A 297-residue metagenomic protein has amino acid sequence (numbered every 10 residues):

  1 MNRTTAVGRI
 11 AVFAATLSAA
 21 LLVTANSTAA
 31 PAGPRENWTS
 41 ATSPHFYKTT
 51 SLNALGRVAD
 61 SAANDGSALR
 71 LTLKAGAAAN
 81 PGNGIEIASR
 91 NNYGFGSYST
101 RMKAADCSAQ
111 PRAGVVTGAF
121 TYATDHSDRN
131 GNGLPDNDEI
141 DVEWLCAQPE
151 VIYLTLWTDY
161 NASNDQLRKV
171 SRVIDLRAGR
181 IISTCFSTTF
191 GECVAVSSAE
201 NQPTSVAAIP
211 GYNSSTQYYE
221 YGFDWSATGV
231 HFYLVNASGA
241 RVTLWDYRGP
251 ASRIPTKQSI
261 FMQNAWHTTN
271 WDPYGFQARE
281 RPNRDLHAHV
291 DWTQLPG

Functional and structural regions predicted by a protein language model:
N2, A25-N26, H231-Y233: Conserved short hydrophobic patches within well-ordered secondary structure
N2-F13: Bacterial N-terminal signal peptides that target proteins for export
A11-L22: Bacterial N-terminal signal peptides
L22-A32: C-terminal region of N-terminal signal peptides and the immediate post-cleavage residues of exported proteins
A30-G297: GH16 jelly-roll
